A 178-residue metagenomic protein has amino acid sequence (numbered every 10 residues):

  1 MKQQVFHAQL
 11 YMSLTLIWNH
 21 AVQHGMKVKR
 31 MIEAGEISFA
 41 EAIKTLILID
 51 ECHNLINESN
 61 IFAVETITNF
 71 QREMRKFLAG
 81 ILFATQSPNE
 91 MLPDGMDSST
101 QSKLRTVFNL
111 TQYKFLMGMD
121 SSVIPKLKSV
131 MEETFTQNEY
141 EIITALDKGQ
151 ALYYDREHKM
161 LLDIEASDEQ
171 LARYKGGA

Functional and structural regions predicted by a protein language model:
K2-E141, D168: Conserved P-loop NTPase motor cores
T136-A178: Phosphate-binding and hydrolysis-coupling loops of NTP-dependent motor/remodeling domains
